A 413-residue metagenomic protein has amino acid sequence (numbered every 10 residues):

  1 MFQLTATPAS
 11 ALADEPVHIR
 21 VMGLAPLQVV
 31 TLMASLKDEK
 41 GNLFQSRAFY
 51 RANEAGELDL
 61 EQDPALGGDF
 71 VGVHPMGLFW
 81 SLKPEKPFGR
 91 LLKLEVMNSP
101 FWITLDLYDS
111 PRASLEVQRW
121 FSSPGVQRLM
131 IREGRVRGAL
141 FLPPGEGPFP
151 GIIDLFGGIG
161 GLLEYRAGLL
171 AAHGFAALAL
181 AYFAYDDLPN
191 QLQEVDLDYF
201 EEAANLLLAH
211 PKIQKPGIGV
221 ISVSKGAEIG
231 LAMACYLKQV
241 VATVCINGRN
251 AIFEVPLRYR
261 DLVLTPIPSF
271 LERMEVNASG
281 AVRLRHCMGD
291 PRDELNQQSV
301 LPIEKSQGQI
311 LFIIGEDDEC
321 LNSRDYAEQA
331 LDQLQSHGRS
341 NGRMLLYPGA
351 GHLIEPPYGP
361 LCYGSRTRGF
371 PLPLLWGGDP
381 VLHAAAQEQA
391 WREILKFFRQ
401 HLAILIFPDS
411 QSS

Functional and structural regions predicted by a protein language model:
F2-L12, V17-P26, L43-S46, R51-N53 (+1 more regions): N-terminal cap/lid segment of alpha/beta-hydrolase-fold proteins
A34-E85: Ser/Thr-rich low-complexity repeats and stalk/linker segments
R135, G147-A209, P216, V255-R258 (+1 more regions): Cap/lid segment of the alpha/beta-hydrolase catalytic domain
D154-G158, S224, G315-E316: Glycine-rich His-Gly loop
G161-Y165, E201-E272, R283-L295: Primarily recognizes the serine-hydrolase "nucleophile elbow" in alpha/beta-hydrolase and SGNH/GDSL folds
A251-Y259, R343-R366: Short, solvent-exposed beta-strand-terminating loops
A281-L353, A386-R392, R399-Q400, L405: Serine-hydrolase catalytic core
P360-S413: Catalytic active-site module of serine/aspartate enzymes centered on a nucleophile-bearing elbow/loop
